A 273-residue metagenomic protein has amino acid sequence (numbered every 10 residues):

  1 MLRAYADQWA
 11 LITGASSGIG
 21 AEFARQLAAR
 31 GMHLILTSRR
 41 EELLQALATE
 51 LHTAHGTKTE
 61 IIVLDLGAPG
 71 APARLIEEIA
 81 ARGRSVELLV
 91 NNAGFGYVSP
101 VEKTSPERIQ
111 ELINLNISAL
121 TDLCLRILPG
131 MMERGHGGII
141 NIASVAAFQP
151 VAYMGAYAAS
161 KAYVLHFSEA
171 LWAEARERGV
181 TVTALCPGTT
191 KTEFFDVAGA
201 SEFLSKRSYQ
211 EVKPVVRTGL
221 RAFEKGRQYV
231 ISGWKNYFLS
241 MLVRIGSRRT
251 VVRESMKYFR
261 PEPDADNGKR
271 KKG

Functional and structural regions predicted by a protein language model:
W9, S16-S17: Conserved glycine-rich cofactor-binding loop
R30-L47: Conserved glycine-rich Rossmann-like NAD(P)H-binding loop of the short-chain dehydrogenase/reductase
N92-Y97: Conserved NAD(P)H cofactor-binding loop of Rossmann-fold oxidoreductase domains
P100-V101, S105-I113: Substrate-binding pocket helix/loop in short-chain dehydrogenase/reductase
C124, S160: Active-site helix of classical SDR
S144: Residue(s) in the substrate-gating loop at a strand-loop-helix junction that position the organic substrate next
A173-F238, R249, D264: SDR active-site lid
